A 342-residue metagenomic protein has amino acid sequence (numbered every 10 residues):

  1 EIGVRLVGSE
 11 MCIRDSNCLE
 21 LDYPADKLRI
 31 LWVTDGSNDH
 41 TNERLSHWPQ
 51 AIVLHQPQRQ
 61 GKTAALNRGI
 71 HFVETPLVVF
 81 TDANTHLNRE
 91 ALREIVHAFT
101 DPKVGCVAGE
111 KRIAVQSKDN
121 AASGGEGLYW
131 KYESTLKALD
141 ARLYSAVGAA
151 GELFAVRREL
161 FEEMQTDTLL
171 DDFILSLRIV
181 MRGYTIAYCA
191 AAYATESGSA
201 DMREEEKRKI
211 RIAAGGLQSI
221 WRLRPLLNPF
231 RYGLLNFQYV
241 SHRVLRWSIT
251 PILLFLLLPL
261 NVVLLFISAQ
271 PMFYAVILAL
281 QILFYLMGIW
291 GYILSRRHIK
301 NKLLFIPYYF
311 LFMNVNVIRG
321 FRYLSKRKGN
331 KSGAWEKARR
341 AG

Functional and structural regions predicted by a protein language model:
E1-I13: Single conserved hydrophobic/aromatic residue that forms the stacking wall/gate of nucleotide- or nucleobase-binding
S9, P24, T34-N42, Q58 (+1 more regions): A conserved acidic beta->alpha catalytic loop
N17-K27: Short, acidic, metal-binding catalytic loop of nucleotide-sugar glycosyltransferases
D39-H40, R44, T81-A98: Acidic donor-binding/catalytic loop of UDP-sugar-dependent glycosyltransferases, especially processive GT2
L54-H55, A64-A65, H71, T75 (+2 more regions): Long helical/loop segments within the catalytic core of UDP-sugar-dependent glycosyltransferases, especially the large
V78: Short aromatic/hydrophobic "clamp" motif used to bind/position activated sugar donors
F99-Y132, D167-D171, L175-H242, Y309-V315 (+1 more regions): Catalytic donor/gating beta->alpha subdomain of glycosyltransferases that bind UDP-sugars
E196, I249-N330: Membrane-embedded multi-pass helical conduit in multi-pass membrane proteins, especially envelope-biosynthetic
